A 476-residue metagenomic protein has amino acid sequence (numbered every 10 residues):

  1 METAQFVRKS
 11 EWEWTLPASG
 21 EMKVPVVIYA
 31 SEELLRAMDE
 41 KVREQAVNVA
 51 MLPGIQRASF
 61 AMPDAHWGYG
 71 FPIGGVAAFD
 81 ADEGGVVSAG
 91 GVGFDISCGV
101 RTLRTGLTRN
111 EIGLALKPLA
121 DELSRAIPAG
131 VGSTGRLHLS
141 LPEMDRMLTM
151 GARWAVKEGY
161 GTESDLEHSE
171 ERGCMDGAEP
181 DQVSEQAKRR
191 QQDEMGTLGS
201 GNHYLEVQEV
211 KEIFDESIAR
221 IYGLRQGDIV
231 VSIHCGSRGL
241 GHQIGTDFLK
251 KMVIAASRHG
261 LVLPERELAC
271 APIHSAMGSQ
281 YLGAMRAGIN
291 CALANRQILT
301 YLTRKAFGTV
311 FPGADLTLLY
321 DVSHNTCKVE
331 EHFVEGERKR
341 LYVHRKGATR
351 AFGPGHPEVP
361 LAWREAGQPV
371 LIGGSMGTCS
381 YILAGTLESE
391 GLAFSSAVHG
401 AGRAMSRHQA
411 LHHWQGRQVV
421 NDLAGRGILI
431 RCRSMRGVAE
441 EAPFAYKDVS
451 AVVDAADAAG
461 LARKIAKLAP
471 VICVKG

Functional and structural regions predicted by a protein language model:
E2-Q45, I55-A61, Y69-I73, A81-A89 (+2 more regions): Domain-length cofactor-binding catalytic modules of enzymes
M51, W67: Active-site beta-strand->loop segment that positions catalytic residues and contacts the acyl thioester
P63-D64, D95: Acidic active-site catalytic centers that drive phospho-/nucleotidyl reactions and related ester hydrolyses
V76-R104: Redox-cofactor-proximal catalytic regions of oxidoreductases
R101-T105, R109-D121: A glycine-rich phosphate/pyrophosphate-binding beta-strand-loop-alpha-helix module
